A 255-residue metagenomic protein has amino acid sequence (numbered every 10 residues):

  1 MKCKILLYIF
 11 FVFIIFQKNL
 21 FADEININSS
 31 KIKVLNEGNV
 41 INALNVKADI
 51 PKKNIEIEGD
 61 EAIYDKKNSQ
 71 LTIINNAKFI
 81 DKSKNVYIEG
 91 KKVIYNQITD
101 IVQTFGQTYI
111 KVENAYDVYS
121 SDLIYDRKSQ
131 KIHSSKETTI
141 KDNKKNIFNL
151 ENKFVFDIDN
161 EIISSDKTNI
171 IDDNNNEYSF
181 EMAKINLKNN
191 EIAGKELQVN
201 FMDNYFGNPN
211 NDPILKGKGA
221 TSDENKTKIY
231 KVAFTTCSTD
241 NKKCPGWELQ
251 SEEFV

Functional and structural regions predicted by a protein language model:
M1-C3, Q17-K18, N143-K145, D166: Generic cytosolic/nucleocytoplasmic N-terminal low-complexity/intrinsically disordered segments
K2-D23: Classical Sec-dependent N-terminal signal peptides that target proteins to the secretory pathway
D23-V255: Structural signature for solvent-exposed beta-strand/loop edge elements and short helix-capping sites, enriched
